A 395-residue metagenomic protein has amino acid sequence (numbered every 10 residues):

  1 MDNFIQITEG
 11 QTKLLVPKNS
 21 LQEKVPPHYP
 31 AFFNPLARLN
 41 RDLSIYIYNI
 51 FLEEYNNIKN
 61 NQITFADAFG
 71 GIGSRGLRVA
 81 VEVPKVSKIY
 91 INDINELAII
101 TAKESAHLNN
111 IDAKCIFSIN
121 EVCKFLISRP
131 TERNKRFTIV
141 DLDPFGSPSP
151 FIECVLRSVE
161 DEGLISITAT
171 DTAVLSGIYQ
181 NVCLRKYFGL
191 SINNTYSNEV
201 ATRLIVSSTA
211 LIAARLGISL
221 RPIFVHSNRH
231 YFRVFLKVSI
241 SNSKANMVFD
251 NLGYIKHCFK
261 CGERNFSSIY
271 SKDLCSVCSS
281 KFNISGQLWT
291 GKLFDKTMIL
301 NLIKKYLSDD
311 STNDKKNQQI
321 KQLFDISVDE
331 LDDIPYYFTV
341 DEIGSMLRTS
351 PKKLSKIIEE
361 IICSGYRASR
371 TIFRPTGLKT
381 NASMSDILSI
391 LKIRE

Functional and structural regions predicted by a protein language model:
M1-E395: SAM-dependent transferase fold signal centered on methyltransferase-like domains, encompassing both Class I
